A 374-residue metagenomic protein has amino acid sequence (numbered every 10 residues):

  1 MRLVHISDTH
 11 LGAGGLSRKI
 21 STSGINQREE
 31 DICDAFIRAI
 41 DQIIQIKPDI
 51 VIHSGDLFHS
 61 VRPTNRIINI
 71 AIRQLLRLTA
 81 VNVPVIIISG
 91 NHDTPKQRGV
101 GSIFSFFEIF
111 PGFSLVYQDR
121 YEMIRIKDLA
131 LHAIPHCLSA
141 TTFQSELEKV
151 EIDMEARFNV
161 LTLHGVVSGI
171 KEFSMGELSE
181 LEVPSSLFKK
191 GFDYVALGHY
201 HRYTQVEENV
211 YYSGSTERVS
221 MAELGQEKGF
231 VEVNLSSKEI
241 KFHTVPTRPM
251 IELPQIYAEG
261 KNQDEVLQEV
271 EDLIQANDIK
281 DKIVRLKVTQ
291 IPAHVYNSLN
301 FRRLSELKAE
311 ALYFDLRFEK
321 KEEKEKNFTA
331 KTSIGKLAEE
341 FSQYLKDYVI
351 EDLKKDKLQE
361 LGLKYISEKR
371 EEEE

Functional and structural regions predicted by a protein language model:
M1-N69, E146, K357-K364, E368-E374: N-terminal active-site segment of His-dependent metallophosphoesterases
I6, I88, V116-Q118, I134 (+2 more regions): Conserved beta-strand termini and adjacent loop/short-helix elements that scaffold enzyme active sites in alpha/beta
I43, L187-F188, I274: Short hydrophobic patches on amphipathic alpha-helices that form coiled-coil/helix-mediated interaction surfaces
I43-K47, I152-A156, N277-I279: Glycine-rich phosphate-binding loop signature in dinucleotide/nucleotide-binding domains
I50, V61-Y211, S215-M221, E227: His/Asp/Glu-rich metal-coordinating catalytic cores of metallo-dependent phosphodiesterases/hydrolases acting on
G198-Q263: A conserved active-site cap/scaffold subdomain adjacent to cofactor or substrate pockets
L235-E374: Accessory, non-catalytic peripheral segments of nucleic-acid enzymes
